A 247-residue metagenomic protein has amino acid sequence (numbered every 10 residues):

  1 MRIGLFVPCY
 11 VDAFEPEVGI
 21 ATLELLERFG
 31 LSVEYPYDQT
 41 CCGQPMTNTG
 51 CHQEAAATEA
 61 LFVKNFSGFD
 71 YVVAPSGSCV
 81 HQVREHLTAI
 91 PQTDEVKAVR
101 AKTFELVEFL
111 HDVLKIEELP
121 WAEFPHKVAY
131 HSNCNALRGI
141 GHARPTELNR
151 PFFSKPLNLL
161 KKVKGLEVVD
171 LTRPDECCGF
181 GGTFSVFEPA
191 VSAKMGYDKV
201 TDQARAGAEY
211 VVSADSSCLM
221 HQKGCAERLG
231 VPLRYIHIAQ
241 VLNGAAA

Functional and structural regions predicted by a protein language model:
M1-A247: Iron-sulfur cluster-binding electron-transfer modules in prokaryotic oxidoreductases
